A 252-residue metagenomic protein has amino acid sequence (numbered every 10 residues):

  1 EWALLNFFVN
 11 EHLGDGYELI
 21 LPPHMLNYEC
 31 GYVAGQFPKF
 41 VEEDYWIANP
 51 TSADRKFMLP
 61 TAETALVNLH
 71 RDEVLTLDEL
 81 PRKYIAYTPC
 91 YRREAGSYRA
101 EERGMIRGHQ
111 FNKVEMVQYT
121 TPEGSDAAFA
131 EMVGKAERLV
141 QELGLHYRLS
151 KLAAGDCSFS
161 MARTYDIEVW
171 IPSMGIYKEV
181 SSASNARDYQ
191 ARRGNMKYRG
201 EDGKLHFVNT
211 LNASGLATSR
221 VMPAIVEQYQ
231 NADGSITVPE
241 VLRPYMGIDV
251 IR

Functional and structural regions predicted by a protein language model:
E1-R252: TRNA-recognition modules of translation machinery and tRNA-sensing kinases, especially anticodon-binding
